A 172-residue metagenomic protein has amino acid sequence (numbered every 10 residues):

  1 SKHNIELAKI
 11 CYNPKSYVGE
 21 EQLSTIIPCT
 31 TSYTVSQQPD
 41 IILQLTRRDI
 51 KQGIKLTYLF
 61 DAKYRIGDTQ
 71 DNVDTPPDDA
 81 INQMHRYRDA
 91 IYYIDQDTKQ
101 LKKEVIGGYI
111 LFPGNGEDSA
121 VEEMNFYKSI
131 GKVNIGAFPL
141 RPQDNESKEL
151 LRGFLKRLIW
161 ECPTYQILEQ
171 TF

Functional and structural regions predicted by a protein language model:
S1-F172: Catalytic core segments in nucleotide and nucleic-acid processing enzymes
